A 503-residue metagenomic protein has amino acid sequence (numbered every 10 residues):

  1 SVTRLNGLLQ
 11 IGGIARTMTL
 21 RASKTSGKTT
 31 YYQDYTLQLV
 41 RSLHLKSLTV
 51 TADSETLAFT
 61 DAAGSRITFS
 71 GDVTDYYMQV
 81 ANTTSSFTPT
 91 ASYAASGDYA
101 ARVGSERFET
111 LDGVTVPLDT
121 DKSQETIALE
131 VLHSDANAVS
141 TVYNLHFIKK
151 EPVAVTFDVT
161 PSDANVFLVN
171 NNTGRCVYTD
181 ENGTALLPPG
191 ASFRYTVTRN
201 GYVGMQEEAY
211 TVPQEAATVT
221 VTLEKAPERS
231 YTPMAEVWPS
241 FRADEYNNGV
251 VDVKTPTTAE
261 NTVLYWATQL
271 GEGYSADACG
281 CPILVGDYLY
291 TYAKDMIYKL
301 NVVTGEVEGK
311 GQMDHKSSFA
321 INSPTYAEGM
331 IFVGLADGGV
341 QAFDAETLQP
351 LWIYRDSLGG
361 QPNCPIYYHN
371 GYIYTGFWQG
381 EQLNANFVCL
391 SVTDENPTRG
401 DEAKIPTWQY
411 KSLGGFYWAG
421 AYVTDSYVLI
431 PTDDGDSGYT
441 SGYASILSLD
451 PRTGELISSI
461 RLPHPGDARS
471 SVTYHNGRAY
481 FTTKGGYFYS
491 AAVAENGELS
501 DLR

Functional and structural regions predicted by a protein language model:
S1-V155, V159-S162, N170, N200-E208 (+2 more regions): Beta-rich interaction/scaffold domains
I14, E181, P189-G190: Surface-exposed loops/turns
K24, A52, V103, H133 (+8 more regions): Residue-level signal for short segments within beta-strands and strand-turn junctions of well-structured beta-sheet
K28, S54, S105, N170-G174 (+6 more regions): Residue-level detection of beta-strand-connecting loop/turn positions
V169-T184: Short, acidic Ser/Thr/Gly-rich low-complexity loop/linker segments typical of extracellular and cell-surface proteins
S192-Y195: A short tyrosine-centered beta-strand micro-motif
P227-C279, I283-R503: Extracytoplasmic/lumenal domain signature
